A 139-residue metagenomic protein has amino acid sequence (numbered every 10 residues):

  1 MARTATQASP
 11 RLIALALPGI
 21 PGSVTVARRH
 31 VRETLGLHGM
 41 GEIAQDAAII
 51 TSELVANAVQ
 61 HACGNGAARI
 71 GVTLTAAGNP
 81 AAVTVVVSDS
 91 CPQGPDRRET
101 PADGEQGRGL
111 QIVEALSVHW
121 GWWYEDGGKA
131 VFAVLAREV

Functional and structural regions predicted by a protein language model:
M1-A14, V59-V139: Conserved beta-strand-loop-beta-strand hairpin that lines the nucleotide-binding pocket of ATP/GTP-utilizing enzymes
R3, E33-L37, N57: A generic secondary-structure signal
A14-V26: STAS-typified acidic loop motif
G19, L35, G39-E42, A62 (+1 more regions): Short coil/turn residues that cap or connect secondary-structure elements
P21-V24, A44, L110: Short, structured helix-loop boundary elements
R28-S52: Conserved short strand/loop->alpha-helix "switch" segment adjacent to the catalytic nucleotide/phosphoryl-transfer site
D46-G64: Histidine-centered phosphotransfer motif of kinases
